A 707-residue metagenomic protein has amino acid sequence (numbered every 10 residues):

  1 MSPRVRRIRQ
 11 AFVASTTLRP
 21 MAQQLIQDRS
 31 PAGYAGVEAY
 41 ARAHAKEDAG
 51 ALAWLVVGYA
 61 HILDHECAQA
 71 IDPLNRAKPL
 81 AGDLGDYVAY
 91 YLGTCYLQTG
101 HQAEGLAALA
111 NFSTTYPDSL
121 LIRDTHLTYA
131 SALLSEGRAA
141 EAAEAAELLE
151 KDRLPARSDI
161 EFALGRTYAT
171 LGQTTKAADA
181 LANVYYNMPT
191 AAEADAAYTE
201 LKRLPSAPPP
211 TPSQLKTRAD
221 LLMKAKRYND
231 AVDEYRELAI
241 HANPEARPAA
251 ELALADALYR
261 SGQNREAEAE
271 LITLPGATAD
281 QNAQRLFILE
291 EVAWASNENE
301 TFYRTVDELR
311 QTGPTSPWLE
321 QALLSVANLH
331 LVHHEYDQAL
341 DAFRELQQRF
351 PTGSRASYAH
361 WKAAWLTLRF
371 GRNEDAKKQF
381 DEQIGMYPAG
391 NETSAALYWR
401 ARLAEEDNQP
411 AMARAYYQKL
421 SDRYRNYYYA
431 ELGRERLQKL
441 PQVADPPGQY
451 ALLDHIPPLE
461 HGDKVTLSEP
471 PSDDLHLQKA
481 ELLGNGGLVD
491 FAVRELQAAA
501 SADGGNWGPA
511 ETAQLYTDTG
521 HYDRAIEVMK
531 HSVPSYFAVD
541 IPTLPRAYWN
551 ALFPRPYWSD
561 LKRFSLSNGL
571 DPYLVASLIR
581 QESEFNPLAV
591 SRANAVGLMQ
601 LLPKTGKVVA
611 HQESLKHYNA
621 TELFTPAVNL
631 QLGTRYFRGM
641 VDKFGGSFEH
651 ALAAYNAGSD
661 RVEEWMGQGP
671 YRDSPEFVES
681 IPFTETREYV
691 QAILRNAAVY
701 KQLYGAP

Functional and structural regions predicted by a protein language model:
M1-V56, L63, A192-K202, S206-K226 (+2 more regions): N-terminal leader/linker segments that initiate helical-solenoid repeat arrays
T17-L18, W54, A89, H126 (+11 more regions): TPR repeat positional signature
P20-M21, V57, L92, Y129 (+11 more regions): Structural register within alpha-helical repeat arrays
A43-G50, A77-D86, S113-D124, L149-D159 (+10 more regions): Short solvent-exposed coil/turn linkers within tandem alpha-helical repeat scaffolds
L52, V57-Y59, Q69, T301 (+15 more regions): Catalytic glycan-binding domains that act on GlcNAc-containing polysaccharides
